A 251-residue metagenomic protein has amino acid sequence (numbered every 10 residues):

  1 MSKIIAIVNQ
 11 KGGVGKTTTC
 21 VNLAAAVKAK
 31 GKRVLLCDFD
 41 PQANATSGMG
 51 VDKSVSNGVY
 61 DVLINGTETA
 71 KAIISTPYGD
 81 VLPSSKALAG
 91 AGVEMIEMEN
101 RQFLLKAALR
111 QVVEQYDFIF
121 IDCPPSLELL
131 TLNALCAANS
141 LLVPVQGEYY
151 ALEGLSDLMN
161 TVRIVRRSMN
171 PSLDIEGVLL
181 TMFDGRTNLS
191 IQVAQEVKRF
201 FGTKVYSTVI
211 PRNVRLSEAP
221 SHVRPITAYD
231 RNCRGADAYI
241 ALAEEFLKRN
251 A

Functional and structural regions predicted by a protein language model:
M1-A251: P-loop NTP-binding core
